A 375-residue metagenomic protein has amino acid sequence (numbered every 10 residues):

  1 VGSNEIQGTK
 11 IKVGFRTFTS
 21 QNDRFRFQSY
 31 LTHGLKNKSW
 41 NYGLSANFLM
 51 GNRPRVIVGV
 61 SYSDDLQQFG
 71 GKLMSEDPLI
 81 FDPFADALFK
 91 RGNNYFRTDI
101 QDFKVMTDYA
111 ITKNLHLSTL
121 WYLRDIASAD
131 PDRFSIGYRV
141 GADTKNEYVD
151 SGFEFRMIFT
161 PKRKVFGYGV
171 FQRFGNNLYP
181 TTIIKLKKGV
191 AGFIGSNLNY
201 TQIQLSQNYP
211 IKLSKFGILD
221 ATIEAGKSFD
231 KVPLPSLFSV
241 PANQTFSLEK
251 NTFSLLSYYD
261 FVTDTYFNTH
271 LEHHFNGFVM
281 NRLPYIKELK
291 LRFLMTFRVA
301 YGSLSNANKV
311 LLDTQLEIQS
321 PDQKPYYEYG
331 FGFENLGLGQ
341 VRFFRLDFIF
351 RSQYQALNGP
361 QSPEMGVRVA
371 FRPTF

Functional and structural regions predicted by a protein language model:
V1-F375: Exposed, low-structure sequence patches enriched in small/polar residues
